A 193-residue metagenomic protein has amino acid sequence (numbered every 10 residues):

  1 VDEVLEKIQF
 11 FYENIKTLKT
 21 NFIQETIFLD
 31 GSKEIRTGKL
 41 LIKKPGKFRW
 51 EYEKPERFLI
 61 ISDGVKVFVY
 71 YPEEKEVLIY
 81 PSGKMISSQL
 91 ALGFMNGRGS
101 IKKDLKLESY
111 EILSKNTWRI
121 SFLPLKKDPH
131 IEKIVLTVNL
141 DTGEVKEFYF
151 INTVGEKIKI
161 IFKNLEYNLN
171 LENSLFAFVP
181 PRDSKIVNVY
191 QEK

Functional and structural regions predicted by a protein language model:
V1-E34, P180-K193: N-terminal leader/targeting segments and the immediate start of mature chains
I15-T17, I35-T37, K43-P45, P55 (+6 more regions): Extracytoplasmic
I23-I27, E51-E53, Y70-P72, L123-L125 (+1 more regions): A generic structural motif
K39-L90, I158-K159: An acidic-aromatic
K75-W118: Flexible, surface-exposed loop/linker segments and immediately adjacent secondary-structure boundaries
S100-Y190: Gly/Pro-enriched, hydrophobic low-complexity segments that function as extracytoplasmic propeptides/linkers
